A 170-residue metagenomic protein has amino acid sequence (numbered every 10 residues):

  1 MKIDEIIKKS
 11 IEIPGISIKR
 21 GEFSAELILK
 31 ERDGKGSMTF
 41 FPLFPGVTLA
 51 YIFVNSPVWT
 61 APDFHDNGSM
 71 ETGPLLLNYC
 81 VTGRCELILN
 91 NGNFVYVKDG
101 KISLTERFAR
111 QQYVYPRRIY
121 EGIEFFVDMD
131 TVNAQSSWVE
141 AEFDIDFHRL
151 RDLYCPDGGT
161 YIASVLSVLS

Functional and structural regions predicted by a protein language model:
M1-G73: N-terminal low-complexity or simple alpha-helical regulatory segments that function as activation/interaction modules
S17, E26-I28, T48, E86-I88 (+2 more regions): Ser/Thr- (and often Asn-) enriched beta-sheet segments in non-cytosolic proteins
L49, T72-L76, Y120-E124: Extracellular structured ligand-interaction cores
V54-P57, M70-N91, M129: Glycine- and acidic-residue-biased ligand/ion/polar-headgroup-sensing regions
A61-D63, R84-E86, K101: Extracytoplasmic
I88-S170: Alpha-helical bundle regulatory/interaction domains
